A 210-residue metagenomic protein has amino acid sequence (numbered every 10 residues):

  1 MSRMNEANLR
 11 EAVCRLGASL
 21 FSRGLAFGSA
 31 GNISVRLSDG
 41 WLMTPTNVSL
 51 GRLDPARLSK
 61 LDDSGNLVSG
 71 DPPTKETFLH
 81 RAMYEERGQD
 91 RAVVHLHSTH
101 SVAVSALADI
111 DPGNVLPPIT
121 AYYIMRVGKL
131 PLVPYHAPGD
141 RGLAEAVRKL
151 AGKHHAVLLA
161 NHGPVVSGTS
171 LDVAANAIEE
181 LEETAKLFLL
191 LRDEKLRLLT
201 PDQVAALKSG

Functional and structural regions predicted by a protein language model:
M1-G210: Glycine-rich flexible loops
